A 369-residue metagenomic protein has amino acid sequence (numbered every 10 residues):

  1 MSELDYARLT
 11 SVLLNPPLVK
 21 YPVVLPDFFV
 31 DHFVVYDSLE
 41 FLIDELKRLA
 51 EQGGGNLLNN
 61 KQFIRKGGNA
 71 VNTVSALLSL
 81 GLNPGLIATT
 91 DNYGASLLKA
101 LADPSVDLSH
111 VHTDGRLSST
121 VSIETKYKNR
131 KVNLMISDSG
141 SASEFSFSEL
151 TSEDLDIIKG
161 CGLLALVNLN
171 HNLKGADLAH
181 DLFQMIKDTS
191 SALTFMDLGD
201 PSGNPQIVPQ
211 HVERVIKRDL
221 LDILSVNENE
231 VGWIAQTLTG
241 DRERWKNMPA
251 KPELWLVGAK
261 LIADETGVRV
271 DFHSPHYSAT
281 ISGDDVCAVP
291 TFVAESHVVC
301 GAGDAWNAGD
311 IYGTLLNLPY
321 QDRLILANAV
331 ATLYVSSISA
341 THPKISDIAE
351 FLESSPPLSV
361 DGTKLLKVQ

Functional and structural regions predicted by a protein language model:
M1-K47, K61-N69, L80-G85, T89-V286 (+2 more regions): Ribokinase/PfkB-type carbohydrate-kinase core domain
G53-G54: Structural/interface elements that position substrates and couple domains in central-metabolism enzymes
N59-I64, V293-V298: A short glycine/serine-rich beta->alpha loop
V74, L78, L315: Gly/Ala-rich phosphate-binding loop of Rossmann-like dinucleotide-binding domains, activating on the conserved
L77, N227, G303: Short, conserved phosphate/pyrophosphate- and ester-handling motifs at nucleotide-, phospho-/glycolipid
W233-Q236, S296-Y320, L324-V330: Short, small-residue alpha-helix embedded
A329, L333, A340-P343: Extended recognition/assembly regions associated with phosphoester-bond processing machinery
